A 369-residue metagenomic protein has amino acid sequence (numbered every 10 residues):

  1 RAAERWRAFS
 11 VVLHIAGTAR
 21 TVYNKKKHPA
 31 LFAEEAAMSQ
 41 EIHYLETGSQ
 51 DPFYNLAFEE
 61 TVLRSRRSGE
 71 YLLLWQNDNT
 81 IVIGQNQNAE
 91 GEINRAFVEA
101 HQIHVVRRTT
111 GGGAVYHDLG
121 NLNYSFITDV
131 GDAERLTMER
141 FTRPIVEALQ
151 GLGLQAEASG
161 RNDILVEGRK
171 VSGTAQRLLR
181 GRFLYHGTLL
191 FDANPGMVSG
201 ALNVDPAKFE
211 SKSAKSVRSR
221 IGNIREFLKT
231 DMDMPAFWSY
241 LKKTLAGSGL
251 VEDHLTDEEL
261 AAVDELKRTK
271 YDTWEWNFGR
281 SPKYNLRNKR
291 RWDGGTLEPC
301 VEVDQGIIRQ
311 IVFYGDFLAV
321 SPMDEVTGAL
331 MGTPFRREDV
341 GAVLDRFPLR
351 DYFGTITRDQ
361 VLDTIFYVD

Functional and structural regions predicted by a protein language model:
R1-L13, K27-A30: Positively charged N-terminal leader segments that act as targeting/secretion signals
M38-L136: N-terminal lobe of the biotin/lipoate ligase/transferase fold
G153-R161, S248-A262, R337-G341, Y352: Flexible, glycine/charged-enriched surface loops at secondary-structure junctions
L154-S219: Internal, well-ordered alpha/beta segment that forms a basic, Gly-enriched binding/recognition surface
A175-Q176, L189-F191, R290, L297-G315: Short beta-strand elements
S199, K208-D253: A conserved active-site cap/scaffold subdomain adjacent to cofactor or substrate pockets
I221-I224, V303, I307-D369: Active-site- and interface-proximal helix/loop "cap" or "latch" segments in soluble metabolic and energy-transducing
L260-D304: Structured beta-strand/loop patches that form or line metal/cofactor-binding pockets in enzymes
